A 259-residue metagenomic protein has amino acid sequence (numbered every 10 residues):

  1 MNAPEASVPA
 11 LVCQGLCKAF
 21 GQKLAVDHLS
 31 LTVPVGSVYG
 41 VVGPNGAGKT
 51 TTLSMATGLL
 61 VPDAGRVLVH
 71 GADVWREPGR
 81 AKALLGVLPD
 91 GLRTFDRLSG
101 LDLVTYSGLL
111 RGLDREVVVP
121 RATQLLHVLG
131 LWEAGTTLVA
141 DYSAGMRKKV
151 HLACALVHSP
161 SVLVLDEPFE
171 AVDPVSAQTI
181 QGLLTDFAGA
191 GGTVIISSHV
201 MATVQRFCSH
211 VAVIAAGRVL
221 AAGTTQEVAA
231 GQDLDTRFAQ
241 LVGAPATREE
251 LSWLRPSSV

Functional and structural regions predicted by a protein language model:
G65-R76, R80-A81: Conserved ABC transporter NBD signature motif
T105, L109, E116-A134: Conserved ABC ATPase "signature" region
L163-E167: Catalytic Walker B motif of ABC-type/P-loop ATPase nucleotide-binding domains
Q178-A190: Helical segment within the ABC ATPase nucleotide-binding domain
A222-G223: ABC ATPase "signature
